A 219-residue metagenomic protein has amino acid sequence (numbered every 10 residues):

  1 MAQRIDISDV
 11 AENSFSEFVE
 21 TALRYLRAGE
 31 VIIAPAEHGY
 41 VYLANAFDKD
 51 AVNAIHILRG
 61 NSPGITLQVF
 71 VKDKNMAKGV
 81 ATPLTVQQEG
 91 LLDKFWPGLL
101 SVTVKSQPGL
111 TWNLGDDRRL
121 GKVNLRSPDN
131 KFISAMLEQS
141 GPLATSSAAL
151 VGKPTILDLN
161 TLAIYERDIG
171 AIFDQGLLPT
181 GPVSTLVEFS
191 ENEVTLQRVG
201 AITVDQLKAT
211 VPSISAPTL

Functional and structural regions predicted by a protein language model:
M1-L219: Active-site-adjacent structural elements in enzyme catalytic cores
